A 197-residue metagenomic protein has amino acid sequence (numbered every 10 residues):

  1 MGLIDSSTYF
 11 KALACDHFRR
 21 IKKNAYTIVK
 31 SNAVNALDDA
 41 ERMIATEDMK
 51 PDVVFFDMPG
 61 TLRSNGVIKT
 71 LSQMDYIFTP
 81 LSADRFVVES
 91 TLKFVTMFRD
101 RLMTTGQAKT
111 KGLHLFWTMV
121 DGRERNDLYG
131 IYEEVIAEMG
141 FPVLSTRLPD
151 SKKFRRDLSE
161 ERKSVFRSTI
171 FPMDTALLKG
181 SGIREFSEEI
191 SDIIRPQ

Functional and structural regions predicted by a protein language model:
M1-L13: Short beta-strand-centered segment that lines the nucleotide-binding/catalytic pocket of NTP-utilizing
G2-L3, F56, T79, L115-W117: Structural beta-sheet core signal
T46-V67: Switch II (G3) loop of P-loop NTPases
N65-R85: Inter-motif core of Ras-like GTPase G domains
T91-Q107: Conserved C-terminal guanine-recognition region of P-loop GTPase G domains, centered on the G4
D121-F166: Beta-strand-loop-alpha "switch" segments that mediate conformational coupling across diverse proteins
R156-F186: C-terminal boundary of histidine-terminating zinc-finger modules
